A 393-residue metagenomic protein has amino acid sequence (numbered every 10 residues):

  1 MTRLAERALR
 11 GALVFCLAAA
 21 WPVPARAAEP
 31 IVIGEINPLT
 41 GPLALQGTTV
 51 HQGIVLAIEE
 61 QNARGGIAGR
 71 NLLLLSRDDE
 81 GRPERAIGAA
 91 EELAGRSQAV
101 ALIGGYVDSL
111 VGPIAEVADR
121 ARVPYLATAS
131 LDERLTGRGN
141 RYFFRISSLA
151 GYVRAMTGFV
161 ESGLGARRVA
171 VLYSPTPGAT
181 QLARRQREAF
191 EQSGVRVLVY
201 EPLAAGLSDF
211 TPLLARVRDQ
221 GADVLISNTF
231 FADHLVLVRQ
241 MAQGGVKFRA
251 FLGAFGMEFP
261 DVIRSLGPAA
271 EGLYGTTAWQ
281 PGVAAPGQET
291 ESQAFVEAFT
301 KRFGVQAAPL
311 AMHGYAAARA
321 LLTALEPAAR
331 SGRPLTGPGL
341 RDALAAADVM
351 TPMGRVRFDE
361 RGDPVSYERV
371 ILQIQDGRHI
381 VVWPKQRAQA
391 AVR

Functional and structural regions predicted by a protein language model:
M1-R7: N-terminal secretory signal peptides that target proteins for export/translocation
R3, A12, A27-R393: Extracytosolic ligand-binding ectodomains
R10-A20: Bacterial N-terminal signal peptides
W21-A27: Sec/Tat signal peptide C-region and signal peptidase I cleavage site
